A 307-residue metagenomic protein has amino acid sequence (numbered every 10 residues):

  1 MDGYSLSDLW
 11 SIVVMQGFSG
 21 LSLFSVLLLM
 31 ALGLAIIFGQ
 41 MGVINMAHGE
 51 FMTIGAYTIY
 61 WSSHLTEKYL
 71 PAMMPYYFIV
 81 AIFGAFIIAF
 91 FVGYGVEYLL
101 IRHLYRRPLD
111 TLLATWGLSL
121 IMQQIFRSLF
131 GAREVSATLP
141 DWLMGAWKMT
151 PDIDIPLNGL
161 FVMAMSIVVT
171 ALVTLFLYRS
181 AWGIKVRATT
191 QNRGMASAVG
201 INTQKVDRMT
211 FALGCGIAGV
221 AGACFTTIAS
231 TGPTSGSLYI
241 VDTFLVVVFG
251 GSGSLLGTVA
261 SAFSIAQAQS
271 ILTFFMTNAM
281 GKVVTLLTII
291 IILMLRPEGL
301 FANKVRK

Functional and structural regions predicted by a protein language model:
M1-M30, T58, L70-V80, R107-L112 (+1 more regions): Membrane-interfacial amphipathic/re-entrant helices at transmembrane-helix boundaries
I12-S19, F176-G183, D207-G253, Q269-V283: Inter-helical junctions in multi-pass inner-membrane proteins, predominant in energy-converting antiporter-like
Q16-S62, G95, L99-L109, R127 (+1 more regions): Single transmembrane alpha-helix segments in multi-pass membrane proteins
L34, A47-E67, V92, A114 (+5 more regions): Hydrophobic alpha-helical segments within and immediately flanking transmembrane helices of multi-pass membrane proteins
E50-Y57, R102-R127, G236-V248, S264 (+1 more regions): Pore- or pathway-lining transmembrane helices of multi-pass membrane proteins that form conduits for solutes/ions
P71-L118, I125, A260-I265, R296-P297: Alpha-helical transmembrane segments within multi-pass membrane transporters and channels
H103, T111-R179, V206-M209, I271 (+4 more regions): Transmembrane helix-bundle core of multi-pass membrane transporters and related energy-transducing complexes
D152-T231, L255-A260: Helix-loop-helix "hairpin" substructures at the membrane interface of multi-pass membrane proteins
